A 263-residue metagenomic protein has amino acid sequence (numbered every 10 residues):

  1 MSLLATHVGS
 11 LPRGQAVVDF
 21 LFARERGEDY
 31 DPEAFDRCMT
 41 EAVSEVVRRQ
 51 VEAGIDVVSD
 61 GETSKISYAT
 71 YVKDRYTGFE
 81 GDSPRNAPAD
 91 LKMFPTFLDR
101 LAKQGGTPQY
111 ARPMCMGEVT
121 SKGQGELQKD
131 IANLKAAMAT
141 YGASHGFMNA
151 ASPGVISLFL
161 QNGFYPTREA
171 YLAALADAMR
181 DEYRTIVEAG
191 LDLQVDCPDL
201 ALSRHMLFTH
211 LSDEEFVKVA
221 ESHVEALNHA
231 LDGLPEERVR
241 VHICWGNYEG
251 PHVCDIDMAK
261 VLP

Functional and structural regions predicted by a protein language model:
M1-P263: Domain-level signal for soluble alpha/beta catalytic cores
